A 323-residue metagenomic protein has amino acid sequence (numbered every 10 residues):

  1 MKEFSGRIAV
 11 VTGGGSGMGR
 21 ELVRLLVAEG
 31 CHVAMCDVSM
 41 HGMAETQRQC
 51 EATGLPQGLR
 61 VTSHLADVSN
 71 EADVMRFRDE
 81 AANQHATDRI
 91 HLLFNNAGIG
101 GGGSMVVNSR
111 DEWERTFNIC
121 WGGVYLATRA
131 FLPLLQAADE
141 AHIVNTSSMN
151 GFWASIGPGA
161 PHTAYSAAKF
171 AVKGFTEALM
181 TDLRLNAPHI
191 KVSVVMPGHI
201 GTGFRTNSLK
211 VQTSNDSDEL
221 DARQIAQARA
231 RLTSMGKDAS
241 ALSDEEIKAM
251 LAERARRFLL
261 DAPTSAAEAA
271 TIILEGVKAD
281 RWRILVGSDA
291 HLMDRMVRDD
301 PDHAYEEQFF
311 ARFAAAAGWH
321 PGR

Functional and structural regions predicted by a protein language model:
K2-A34: Canonical Rossmann dinucleotide-binding motif of NAD(H)/NADP(H)-dependent dehydrogenases/reductases, specifically
E29-E45: Conserved glycine-rich Rossmann-like NAD(P)H-binding loop of the short-chain dehydrogenase/reductase
M40-H41, L65-F77, R110: The beta1-alpha1 cofactor-binding region of Rossmann-like NAD(H)/NADP(H)-dependent oxidoreductases
S104-M105, E112-E114: Substrate-binding pocket helix/loop in short-chain dehydrogenase/reductase
T128, A168: Active-site helix of classical SDR
S148: Residue(s) in the substrate-gating loop at a strand-loop-helix junction that position the organic substrate next
L185-I284: SDR active-site lid
